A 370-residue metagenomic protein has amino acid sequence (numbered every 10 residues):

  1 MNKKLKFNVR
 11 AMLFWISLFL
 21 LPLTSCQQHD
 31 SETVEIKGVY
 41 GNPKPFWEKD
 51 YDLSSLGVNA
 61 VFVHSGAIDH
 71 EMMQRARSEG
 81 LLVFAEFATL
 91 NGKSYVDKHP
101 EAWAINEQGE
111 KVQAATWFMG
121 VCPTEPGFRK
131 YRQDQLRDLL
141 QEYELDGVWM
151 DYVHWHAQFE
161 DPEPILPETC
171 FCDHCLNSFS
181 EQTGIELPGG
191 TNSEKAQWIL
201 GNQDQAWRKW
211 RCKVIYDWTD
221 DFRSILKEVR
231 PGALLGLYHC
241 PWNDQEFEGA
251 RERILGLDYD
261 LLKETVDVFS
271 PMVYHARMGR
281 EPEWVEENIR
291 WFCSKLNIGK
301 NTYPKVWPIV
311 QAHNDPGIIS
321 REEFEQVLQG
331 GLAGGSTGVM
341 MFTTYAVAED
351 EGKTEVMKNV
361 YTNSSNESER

Functional and structural regions predicted by a protein language model:
L20-T33: Bacterial Sec-dependent signal peptides at the C-terminal "C-region" and cleavage site
G38-E71, E142-G147, L262-V268, A333-V339: Catalytic domains of carbohydrate-active enzymes, especially glycoside hydrolases
V39-S55, F128-L139, E248-E264, I319-G330: Short, acidic/polar
K49-A104, K209-V229: Aromatic-lined substrate-binding rim segments of carbohydrate-active enzymes
Q74, L82-Y143, E160, G190-D204: Active-site-adjacent "subsite" loops/lids of carbohydrate-active enzymes
R132, L139, V148-D151, L226 (+3 more regions): Conserved, mostly hydrophobic/aromatic
G184-I318: Glycoside hydrolase catalytic-domain groove-lining segments
T265-P282, I298-E369: Substrate-binding cleft of secreted/luminal carbohydrate-active enzymes
